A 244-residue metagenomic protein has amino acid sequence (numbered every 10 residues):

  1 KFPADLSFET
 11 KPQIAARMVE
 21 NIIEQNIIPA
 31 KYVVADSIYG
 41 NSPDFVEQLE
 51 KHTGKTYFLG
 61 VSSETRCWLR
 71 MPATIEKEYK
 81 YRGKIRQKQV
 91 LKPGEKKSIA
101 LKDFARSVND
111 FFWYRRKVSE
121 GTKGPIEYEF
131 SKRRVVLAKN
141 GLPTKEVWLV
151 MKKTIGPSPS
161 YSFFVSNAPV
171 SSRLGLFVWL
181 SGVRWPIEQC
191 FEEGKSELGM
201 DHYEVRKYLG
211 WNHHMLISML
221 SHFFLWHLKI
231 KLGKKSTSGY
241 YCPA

Functional and structural regions predicted by a protein language model:
K1-F8, G60-S62, C67-P186: An anionic, glycine-rich sequence signature occurring as long contiguous blocks
K1-T56, G60-S63: Polybasic low-complexity intrinsically disordered regions
N26, T53, Y57, T65 (+2 more regions): A generic secondary-structure signal for well-formed alpha-helical elements
V33-Y39, Y57, F164, W185-G194 (+1 more regions): Short, conserved catalytic/metal-binding motifs centered on acidic residues
S166, S172-S181, S196-N212, L232: Short, solvent-exposed helix-loop connector elements
V170, V183, I187, E192 (+3 more regions): Short, well-ordered loop/turn and helix-capping segments at boundaries between secondary-structure elements and domains
L174, I187, H213-I217: Short runs of predominantly hydrophobic/aromatic residues within well-ordered alpha helices that form helix-helix
M200-A244: Basic, amphipathic alpha-helical segments enriched in Lys/Arg and hydrophobic/aromatic residues
